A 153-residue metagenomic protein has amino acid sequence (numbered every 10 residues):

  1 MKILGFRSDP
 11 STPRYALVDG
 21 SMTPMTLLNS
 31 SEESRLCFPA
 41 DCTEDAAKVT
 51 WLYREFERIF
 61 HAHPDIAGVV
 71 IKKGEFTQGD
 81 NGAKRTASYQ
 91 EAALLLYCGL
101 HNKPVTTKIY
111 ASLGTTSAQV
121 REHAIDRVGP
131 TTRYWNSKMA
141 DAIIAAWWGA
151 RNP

Functional and structural regions predicted by a protein language model:
M1-L4, D9-P153: Phosphate- and other anionic-substrate recognition elements at nucleic-acid/protein interfaces
